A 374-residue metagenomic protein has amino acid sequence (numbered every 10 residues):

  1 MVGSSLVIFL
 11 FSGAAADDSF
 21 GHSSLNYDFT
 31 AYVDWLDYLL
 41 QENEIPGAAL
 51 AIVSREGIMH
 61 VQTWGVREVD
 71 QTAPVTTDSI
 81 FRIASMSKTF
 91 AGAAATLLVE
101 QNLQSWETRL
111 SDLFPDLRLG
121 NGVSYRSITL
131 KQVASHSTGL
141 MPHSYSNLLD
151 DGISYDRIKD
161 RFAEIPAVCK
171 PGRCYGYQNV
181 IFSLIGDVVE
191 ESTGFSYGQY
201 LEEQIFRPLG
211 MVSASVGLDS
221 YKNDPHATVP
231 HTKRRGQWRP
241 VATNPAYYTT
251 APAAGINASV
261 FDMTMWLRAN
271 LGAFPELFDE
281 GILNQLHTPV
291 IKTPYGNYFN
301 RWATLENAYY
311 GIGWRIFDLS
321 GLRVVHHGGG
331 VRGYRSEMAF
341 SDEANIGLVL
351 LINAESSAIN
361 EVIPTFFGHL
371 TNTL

Functional and structural regions predicted by a protein language model:
M1-S5: Sec-dependent N-terminal signal peptides
L6-S23: Bacterial Sec-dependent signal peptides at the C-terminal "C-region" and cleavage site
L25-F81, L103-S105, L113, G120 (+3 more regions): Short, conserved catalytic-motif segment at the N-terminal edge
V33-D37, L50, E56, I80-L110 (+3 more regions): Active-site SXXK
I45-A48, L130-K131, V212, E343-G347: Loop/turn elements at helix/coil->beta-strand transitions in domains of secreted/extracellular proteins
W64, E68, N121-R332: Short, surface-exposed loop or secondary-structure junction motifs that flank catalytic or metal-binding residues
I291-N300, L350-L374: Short, gly/Ser/Thr-rich active-site loops of penicillin-recognizing serine hydrolases
V324-H327, S336-A354: Short, well-ordered beta-strand elements
